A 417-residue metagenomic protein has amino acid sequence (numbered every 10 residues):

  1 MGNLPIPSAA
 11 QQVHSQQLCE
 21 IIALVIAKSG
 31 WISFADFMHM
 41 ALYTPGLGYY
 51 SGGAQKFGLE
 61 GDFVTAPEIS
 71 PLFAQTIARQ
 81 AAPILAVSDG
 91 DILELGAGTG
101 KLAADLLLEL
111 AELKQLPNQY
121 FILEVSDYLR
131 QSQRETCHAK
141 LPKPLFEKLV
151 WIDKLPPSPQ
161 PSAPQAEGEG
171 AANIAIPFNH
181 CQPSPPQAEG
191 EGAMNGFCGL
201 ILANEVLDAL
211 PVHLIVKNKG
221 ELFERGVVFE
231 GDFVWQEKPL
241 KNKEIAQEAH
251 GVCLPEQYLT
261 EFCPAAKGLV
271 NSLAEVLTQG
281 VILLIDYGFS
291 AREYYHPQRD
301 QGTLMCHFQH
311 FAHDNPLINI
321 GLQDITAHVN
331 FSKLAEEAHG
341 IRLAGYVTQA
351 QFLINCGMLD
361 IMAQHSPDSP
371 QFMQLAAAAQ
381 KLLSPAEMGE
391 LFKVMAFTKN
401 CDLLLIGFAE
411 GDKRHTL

Functional and structural regions predicted by a protein language model:
G2-L95, T99-K154, C198, Q351 (+3 more regions): Rossmann-like AdoMet
Y50, A209-V212, E293, L404-I406: Short helix/loop capping segments that flank catalytic or ligand/cofactor-binding pockets
D127, L207, F289: Short, glycine/acidic-enriched loop or turn micro-motifs at the edges of active sites
I152-P157, N179, M194-F197, V270-T278: Short amphipathic alpha-helices and their capping/turn segments at secondary-structure boundaries
P156-N195: Intrinsic disorder/low-complexity segments
G196-V216, T260-P264, G268, V276-I282: A short SAM/SAH-binding and catalytic strip from SAM-dependent methyltransferases
G199-K243, P297-H307: A mobile, often basic/glycine-rich helix-loop segment that functions as the active-site lid/recognition loop
E248-L417: Long, Lys/Arg- and hydrophobic-enriched amphipathic alpha-helices
